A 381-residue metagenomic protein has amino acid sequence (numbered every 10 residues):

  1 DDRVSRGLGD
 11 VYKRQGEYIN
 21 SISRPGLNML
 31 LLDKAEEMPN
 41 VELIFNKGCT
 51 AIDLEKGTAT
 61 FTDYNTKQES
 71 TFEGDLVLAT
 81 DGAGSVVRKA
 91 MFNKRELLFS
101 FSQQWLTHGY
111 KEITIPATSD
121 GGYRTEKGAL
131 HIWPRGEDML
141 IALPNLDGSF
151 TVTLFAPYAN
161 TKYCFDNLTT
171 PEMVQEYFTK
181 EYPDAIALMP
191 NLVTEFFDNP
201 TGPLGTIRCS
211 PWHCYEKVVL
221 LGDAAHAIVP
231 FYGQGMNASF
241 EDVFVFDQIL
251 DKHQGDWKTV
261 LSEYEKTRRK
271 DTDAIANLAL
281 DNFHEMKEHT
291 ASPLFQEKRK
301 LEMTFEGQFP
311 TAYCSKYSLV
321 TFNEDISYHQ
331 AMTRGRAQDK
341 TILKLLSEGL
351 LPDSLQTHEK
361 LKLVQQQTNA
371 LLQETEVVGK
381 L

Functional and structural regions predicted by a protein language model:
D1-Y12: Single conserved hydrophobic/aromatic residue that forms the stacking wall/gate of nucleotide- or nucleobase-binding
Q15-I22, G233-M236: Glycine-rich "substrate-gating" loop/helix at the edge of Rossmann-like oxidoreductase active sites
I22-I44: Helical element adjacent to the flavin cofactor pocket in flavoenzyme catalytic cores
D33, M38, K47-A51, K56-L204 (+1 more regions): Conserved FAD-binding catalytic core of PHBH/FMO-like flavoproteins
L78-A79, I113, P200-A291, S327: Conserved mid-domain beta->alpha element of the FAD-binding
Q248-L381: C-terminal helical "tail/cap" subdomain of flavin- and related membrane-associated enzymes
